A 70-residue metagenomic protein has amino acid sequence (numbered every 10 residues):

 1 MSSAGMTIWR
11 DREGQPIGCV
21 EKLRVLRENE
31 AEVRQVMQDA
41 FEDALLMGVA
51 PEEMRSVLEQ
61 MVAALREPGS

Functional and structural regions predicted by a protein language model:
M1-R34, Q38: N-terminal acidic leader/helix
M1-S3, T7-R10, R55, A63 (+1 more regions): Phospho-regulatory, low-complexity terminal regions
L23-P68: Amphipathic, hydrophobic secondary-structure cores in small proteins
